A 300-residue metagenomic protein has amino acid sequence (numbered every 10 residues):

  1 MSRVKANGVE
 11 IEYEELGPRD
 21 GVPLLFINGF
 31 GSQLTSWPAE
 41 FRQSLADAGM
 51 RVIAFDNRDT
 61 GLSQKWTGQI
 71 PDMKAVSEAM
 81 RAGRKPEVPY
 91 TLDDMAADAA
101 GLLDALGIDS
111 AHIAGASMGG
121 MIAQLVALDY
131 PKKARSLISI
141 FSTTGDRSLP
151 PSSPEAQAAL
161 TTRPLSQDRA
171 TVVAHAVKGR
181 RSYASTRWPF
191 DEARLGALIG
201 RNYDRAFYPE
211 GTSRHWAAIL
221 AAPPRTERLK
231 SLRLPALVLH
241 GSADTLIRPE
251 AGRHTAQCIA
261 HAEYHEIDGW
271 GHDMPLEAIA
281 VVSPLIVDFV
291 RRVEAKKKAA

Functional and structural regions predicted by a protein language model:
V9-A82: Conserved HGGG/HGGXW glycine-rich cap/lid loop of the alpha/beta-hydrolase fold
P86-P89, D93-A111: Conserved acidic catalytic loop of the alpha/beta-hydrolase fold
L128, L137-Q167: Flexible "cap/lid" loop of the alpha/beta hydrolase fold
A170-S213: Conserved alpha/beta-hydrolase catalytic His-Asp/Glu region
T212-R228: Active-site nucleophile elbow and catalytic-triad environment of alpha/beta-hydrolase enzymes
L232, V238-H240: Short beta-strand/loop motif that positions the catalytic acidic residue of the alpha/beta-hydrolase fold
A243-I247: Acidic catalytic loop of the alpha/beta-hydrolase fold
A262-A300: Catalytic active-site module of serine/aspartate enzymes centered on a nucleophile-bearing elbow/loop
